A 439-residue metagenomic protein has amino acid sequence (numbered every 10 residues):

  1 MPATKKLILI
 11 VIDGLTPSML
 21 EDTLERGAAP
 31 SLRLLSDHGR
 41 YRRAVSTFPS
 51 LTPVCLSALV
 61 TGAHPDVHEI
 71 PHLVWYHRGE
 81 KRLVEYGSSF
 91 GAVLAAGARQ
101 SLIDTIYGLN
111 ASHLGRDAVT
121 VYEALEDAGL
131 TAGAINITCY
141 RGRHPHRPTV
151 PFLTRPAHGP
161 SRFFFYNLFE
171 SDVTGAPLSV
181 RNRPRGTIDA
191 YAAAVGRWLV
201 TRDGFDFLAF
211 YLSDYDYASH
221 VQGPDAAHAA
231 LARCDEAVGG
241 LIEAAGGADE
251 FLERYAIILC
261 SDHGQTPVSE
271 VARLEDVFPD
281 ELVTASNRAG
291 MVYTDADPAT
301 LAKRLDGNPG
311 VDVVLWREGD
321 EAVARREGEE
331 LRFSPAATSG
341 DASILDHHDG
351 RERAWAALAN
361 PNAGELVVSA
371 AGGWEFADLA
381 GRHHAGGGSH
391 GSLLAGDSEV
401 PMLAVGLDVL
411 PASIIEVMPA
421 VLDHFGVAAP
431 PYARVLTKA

Functional and structural regions predicted by a protein language model:
A3-I8: Extreme N-terminal starter segment of soluble prokaryotic enzymes
L9, R233-L274, V367, V421: Metal-dependent active-site segment of extracytoplasmic phospho-/sulfohydrolases and closely related
V11, R43-V45, T131-I137, F207-Y211 (+3 more regions): A structural signal for short, well-ordered beta-strand segments and their strand-loop junctions that often border
G14, H263-Q265, G372-G373: Active-site metal-binding loops of divalent metal-dependent hydrolases
E21-V74, G133: Short, structured active-site-proximal loop/turn typified by the sulfatase FGly-forming signature C/S-X-P-X-R
A63-V221, A322-R325, R332-I344, A377 (+2 more regions): His/Asp/Glu-rich, glycine-adjacent segments that coordinate divalent cations and/or stabilize oxyanion chemistry on
D117-A118, V283-A420: Active-site neighborhoods of enzymes that stabilize oxyanions during catalysis
V221-D235: Active-site-proximal segments of metal-dependent phosphoesterases and phosphodiesterases across multiple
